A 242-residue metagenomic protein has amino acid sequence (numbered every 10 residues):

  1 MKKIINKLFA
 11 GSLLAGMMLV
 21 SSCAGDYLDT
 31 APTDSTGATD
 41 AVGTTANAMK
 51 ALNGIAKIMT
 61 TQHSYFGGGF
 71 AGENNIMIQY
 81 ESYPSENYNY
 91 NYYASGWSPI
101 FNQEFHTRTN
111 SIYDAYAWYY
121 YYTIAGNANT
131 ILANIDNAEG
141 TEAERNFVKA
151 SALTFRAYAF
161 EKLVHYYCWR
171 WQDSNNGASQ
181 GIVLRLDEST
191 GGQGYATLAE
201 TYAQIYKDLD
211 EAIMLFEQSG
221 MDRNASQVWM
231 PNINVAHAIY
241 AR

Functional and structural regions predicted by a protein language model:
M1-S21: Sec-dependent bacterial lipoprotein signal peptides
K2-I4, C23-M77: Membrane-proximal, proline-rich intrinsically disordered regions
A41, A115-Y119, A143, A225-N234: Outer-membrane beta-barrel proteins
G54-K57, S151-H165, E211, V235 (+1 more regions): Alpha-helical scaffold segments in carbohydrate-active enzymes
Y92-Y167, A196, M214-G220: Conserved, well-structured interaction surfaces
N129, T201-L215: Helix-turn-helix repeat elements of alpha-solenoid scaffolds
Y166-Q204: Short coil/linker segments at helix-helix boundaries
F216, R223-R242: Aromatic- and glycine-enriched pocket-lining scaffold segments that form the walls of small-molecule binding clefts
